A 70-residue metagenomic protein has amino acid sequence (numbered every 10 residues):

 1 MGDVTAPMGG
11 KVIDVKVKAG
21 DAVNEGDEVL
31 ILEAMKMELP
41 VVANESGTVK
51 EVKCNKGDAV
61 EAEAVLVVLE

Functional and structural regions predicted by a protein language model:
M1-K11, E28-N44: Short beta-strand-turn/beta-hairpin segments enriched in glycine/proline and small hydrophobics that form edge-strand
M8, D14-K18, E51-C54: Short histidine-centered loop motifs in beta-beta connectors
N24-L39, E61-E70: Short hydrophobic beta/alpha edge segments that flank linear recognition/processing sites
G47, V52, D58-L66: PDZ-domain C-terminal substructure recognizer with occasional recognition of PDZ-binding tails
